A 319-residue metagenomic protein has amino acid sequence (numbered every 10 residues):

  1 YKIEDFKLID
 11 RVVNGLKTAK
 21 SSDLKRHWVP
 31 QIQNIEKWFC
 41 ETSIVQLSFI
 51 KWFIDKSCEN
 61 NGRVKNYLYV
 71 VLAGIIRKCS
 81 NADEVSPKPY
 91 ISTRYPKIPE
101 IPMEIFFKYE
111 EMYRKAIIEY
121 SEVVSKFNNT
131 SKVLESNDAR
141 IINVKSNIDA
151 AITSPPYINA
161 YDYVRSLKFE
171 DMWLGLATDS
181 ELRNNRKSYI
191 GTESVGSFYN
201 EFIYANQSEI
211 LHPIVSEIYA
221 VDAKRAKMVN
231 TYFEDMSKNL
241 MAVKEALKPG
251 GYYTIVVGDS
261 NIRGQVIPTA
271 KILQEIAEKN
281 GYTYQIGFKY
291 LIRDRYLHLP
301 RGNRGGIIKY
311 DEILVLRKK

Functional and structural regions predicted by a protein language model:
Y1-A205, G258, I267-A270, G287-I308: Nucleic-acid modification enzymes, centered on SAM-dependent nucleic-acid methyltransferases
L68, E135, I141, E245-L247 (+2 more regions): S-adenosyl-L-methionine
N185-N239: C-terminal amphipathic alpha-helical segment
A223-E234, D259-P268, R301-G305: Short, contiguous acidic/charged loop-to-helix segments that flank catalytic cores in large enzymes
S237-P249: A short glycine-rich, Lys/Arg-flanked "PGG" loop and its adjoining helix->strand segment in the class I
N239-M241, P268-N280: Short alpha-helix
K248, R301-K319: Core SAM-dependent methyltransferase catalytic element
G251-D259: Short glycine-rich, basic-tinged beta-strand/loop micro-motifs
